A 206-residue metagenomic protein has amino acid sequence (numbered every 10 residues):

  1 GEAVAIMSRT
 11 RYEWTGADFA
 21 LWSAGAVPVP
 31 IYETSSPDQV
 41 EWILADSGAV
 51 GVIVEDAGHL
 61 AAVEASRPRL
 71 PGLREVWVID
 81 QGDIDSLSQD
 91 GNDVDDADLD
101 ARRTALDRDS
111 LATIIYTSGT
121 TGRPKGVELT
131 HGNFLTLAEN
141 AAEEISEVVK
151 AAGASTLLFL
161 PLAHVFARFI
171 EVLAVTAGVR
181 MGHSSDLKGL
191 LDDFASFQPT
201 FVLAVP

Functional and structural regions predicted by a protein language model:
G1-P37, F159: Conserved AMP-binding/adenylate-forming
V4, L21, V52, L111 (+4 more regions): Conserved S/T- and glycine-rich ATP-binding loop of Class I adenylate-forming
R9, V54-V63, P199-P206: Adenylate-forming
D18-A24, D46, H164, V172-T176: Short hydrophobic alpha-helices that are characteristic scaffold elements of the AMP-binding
S23-S88: Structural core segment of the AMP-binding/adenylate-forming
V78, V94-Y116, R123, V149-S155: Conserved pre-ATP/AMP-binding loop-to-beta segment of ANL
A112-A138: Conserved AMP-binding A3 loop
L135-L158, L162-P206: Conserved AMP-binding/adenylation subdomain of ANL enzymes
